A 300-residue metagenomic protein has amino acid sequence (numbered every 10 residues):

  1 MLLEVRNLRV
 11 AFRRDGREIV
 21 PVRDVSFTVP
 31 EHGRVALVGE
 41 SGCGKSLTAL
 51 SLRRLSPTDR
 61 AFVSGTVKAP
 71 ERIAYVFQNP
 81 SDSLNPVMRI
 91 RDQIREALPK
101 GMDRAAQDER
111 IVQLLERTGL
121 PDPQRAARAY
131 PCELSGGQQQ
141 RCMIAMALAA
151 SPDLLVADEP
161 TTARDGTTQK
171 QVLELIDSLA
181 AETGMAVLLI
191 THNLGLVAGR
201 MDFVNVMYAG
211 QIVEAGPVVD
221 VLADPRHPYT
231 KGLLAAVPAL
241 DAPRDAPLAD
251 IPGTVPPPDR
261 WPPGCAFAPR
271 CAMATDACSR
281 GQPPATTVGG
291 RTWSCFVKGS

Functional and structural regions predicted by a protein language model:
A106-R125, L234-A235: Conserved ABC ATPase "signature" region
Y130-L134, Q138: Conserved ABC ATPase signature
I144, L155, T168, V172: Hydrophobic anchor residue at the start of the ABC signature
A149-D153: A short, proline-enriched helix->beta-strand linker immediately N-terminal to the Walker B motif in ABC-type P-loop
R164-A246: P-loop NTP-binding/switch modules centered on Walker-like glycine-rich loops
P217-S300: Charged, flexible cofactor/metal-binding loops and thiol motifs
